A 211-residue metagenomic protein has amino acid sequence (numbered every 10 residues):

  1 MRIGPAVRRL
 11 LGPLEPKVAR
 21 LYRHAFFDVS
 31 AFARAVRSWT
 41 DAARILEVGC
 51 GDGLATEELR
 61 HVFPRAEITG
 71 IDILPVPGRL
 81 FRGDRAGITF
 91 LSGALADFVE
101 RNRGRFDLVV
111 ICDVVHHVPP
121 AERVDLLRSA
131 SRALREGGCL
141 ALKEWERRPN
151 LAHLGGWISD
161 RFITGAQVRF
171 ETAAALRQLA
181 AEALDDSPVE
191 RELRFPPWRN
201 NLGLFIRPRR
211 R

Functional and structural regions predicted by a protein language model:
M1-A43, E47-E100, V118-E122, C139-R211: Class I (Rossmann-like) S-adenosyl-L-methionine-dependent methyltransferase catalytic domain, capturing the SAM-binding
V110: A conserved beta-strand element that flanks and buttresses the S-adenosyl-L-methionine
D113-V114: Short catalytic micro-motifs in class I SAM-dependent methyltransferases
V124-E136: A short glycine-rich, Lys/Arg-flanked "PGG" loop and its adjoining helix->strand segment in the class I
